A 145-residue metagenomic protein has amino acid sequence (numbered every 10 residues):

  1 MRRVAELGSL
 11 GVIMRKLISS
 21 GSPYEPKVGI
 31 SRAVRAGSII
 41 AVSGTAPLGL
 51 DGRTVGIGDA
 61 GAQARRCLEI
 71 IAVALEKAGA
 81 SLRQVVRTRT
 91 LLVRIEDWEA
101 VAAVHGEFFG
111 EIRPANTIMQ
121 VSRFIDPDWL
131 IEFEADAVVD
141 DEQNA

Functional and structural regions predicted by a protein language model:
R2-E69, V73-V86, L92-A145: N-terminal presequence-like segments and the immediate start of the first folded domain
